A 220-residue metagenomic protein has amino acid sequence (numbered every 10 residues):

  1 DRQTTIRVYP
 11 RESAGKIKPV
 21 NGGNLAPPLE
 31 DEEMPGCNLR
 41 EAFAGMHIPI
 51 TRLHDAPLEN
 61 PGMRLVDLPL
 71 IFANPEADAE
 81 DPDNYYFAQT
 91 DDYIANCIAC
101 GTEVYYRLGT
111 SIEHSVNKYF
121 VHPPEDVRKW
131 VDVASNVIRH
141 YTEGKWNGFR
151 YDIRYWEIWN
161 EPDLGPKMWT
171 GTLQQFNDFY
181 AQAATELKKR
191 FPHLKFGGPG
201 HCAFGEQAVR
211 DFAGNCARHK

Functional and structural regions predicted by a protein language model:
D1-Y155, Q174-F204, R218: Non-catalytic accessory regions flanking glycosidase/transglycosidase catalytic cores in CAZymes
S115-V116, G165-M168: A short acidic, helix-capping loop that chelates divalent metal ions and anchors anionic groups
E161: Active-site glycine-centered loops adjacent to acidic/histidine catalytic or metal-binding residues that shape
G205-V209: Active-site glycine- and acidic-residue-rich loops that bind and position anionic ligands or nucleotide-like cofactors
